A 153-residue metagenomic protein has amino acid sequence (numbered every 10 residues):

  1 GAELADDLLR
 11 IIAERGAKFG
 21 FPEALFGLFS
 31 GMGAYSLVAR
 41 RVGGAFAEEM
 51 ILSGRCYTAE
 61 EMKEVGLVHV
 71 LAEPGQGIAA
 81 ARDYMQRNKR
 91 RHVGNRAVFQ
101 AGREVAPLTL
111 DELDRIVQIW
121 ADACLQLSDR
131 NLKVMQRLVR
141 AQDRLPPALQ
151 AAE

Functional and structural regions predicted by a protein language model:
G1-V93: Crotonase-fold acyl-CoA enzyme core
I12-A17, V68-V134: C-terminal long alpha-helix characteristic of the crotonase
D122-E153: Terminal-region recognition feature
